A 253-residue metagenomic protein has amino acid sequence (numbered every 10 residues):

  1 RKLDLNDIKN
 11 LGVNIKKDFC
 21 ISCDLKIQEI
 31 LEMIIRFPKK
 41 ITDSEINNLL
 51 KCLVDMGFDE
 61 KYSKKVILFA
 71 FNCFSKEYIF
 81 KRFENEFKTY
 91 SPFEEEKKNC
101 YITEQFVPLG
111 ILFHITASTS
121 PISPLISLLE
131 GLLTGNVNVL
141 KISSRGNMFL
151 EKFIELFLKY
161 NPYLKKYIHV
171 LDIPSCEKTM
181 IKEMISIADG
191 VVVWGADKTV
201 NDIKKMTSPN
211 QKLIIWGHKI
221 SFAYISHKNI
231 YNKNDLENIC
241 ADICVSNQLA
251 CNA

Functional and structural regions predicted by a protein language model:
R1-E104: N-terminal Rossmann-like NAD(P)+-binding subdomain of aldehyde/semialdehyde dehydrogenases
I30, G135, V191, I225: Residue-level signal for inorganic ion chemistry
F80-K159: Conserved small-residue-rich beta-alpha loop and adjacent elements that most often cradle the phosphate/pyrophosphate
V107-I111, T134-N136, L164-Y167, S186-D189 (+2 more regions): Short coil/turn connectors at secondary-structure junctions
V137-K141, V192, I214: Short hydrophobic alpha-helical runs that function as membrane-insertion/retention elements
K159, V200-A253: ALDH superfamily catalytic-core signature
Y160-D172: A glycine-rich helix N-cap at a beta->alpha junction
V170-W194, T199: A charged, well-structured terminal subsegment
